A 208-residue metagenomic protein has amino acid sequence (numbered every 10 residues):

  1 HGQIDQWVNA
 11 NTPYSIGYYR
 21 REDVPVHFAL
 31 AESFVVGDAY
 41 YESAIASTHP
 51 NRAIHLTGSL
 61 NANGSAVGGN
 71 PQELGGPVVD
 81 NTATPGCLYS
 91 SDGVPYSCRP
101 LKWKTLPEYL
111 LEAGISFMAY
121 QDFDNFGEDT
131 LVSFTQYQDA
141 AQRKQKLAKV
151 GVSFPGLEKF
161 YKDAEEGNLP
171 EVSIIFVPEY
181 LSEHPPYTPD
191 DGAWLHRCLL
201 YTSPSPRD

Functional and structural regions predicted by a protein language model:
H1-S203, R207: N-terminal pro-sequences and low-complexity stem/linker regions of secreted or lumenal proteins
